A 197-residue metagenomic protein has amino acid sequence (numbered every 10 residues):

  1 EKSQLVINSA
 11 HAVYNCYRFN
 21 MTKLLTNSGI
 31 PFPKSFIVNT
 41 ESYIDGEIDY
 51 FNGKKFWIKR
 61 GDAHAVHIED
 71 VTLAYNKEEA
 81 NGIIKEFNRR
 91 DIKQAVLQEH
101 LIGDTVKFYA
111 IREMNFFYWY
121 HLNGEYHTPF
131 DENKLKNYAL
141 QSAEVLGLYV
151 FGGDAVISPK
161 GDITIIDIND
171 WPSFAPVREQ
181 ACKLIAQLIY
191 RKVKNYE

Functional and structural regions predicted by a protein language model:
E1-V38, Y43: Conserved N-proximal alpha/beta basic substrate-recognition cap immediately N-terminal to, or forming the N-lobe
H11-V13, T40-Y43, G61-A65, E78-A80 (+1 more regions): Short acidic/polar capping segments at secondary-structure boundaries
L24, V38, T72-Y75, A110-I111 (+1 more regions): Short beta-strand-to-turn element immediately C-terminal to the catalytic PLP-Schiff-base lysine in fold type I
L25, Y50-E69, I92-V106: ATP-grasp fold ATP-binding core
D45-F51, N88: Short amphipathic alpha-helix with an adjacent loop that forms part of the alpha/beta core around
G61, H100-L101, Y109, D154-V156 (+1 more regions): Anionic group-transfer/hydrolysis microenvironments
T72-L146: Phosphate-binding site of ATP-dependent enzymes
W119-I165, N169, V177-E179, L184-E197: A long amphipathic alpha-helix within ATP-dependent nucleotide-binding catalytic cores
